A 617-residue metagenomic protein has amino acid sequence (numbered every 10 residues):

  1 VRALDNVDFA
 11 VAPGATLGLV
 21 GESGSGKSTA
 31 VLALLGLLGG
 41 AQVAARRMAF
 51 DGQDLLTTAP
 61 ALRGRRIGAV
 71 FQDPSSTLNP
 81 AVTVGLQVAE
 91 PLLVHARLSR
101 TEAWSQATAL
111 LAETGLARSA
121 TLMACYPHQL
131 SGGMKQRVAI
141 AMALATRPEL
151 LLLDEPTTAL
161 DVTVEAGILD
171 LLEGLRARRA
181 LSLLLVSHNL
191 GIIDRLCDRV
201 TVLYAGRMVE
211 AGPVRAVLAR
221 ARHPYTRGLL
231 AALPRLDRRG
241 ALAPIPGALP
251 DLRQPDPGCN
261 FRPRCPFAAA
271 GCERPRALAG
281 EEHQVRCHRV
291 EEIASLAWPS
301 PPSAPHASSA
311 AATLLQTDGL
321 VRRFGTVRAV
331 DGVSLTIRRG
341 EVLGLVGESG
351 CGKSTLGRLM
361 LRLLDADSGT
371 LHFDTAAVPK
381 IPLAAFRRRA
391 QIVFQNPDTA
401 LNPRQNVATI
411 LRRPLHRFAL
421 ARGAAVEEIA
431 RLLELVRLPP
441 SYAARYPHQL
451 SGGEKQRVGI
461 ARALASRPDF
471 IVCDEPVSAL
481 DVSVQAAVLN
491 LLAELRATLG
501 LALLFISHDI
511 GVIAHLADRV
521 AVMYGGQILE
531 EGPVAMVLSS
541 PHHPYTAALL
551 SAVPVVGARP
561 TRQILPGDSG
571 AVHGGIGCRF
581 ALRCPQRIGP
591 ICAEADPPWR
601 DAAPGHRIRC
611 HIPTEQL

Functional and structural regions predicted by a protein language model:
E22, G36, P156, L160-A241 (+2 more regions): P-loop NTP-binding/switch modules centered on Walker-like glycine-rich loops
L35, L361: Helix-to-loop junction immediately C-terminal to a conserved catalytic motif
V43-D54, G369-A377, F386: Conserved ABC transporter NBD signature motif
D54-G68, L86, V94, R215-A221 (+5 more regions): ABC ATPase NBD coupling module
E102-T121, L230, A424-S441, L550: Conserved ABC ATPase "signature" region
A120, P213-L314, P533-L617: Charged, flexible cofactor/metal-binding loops and thiol motifs
A145-E149, A465-D469: A short, proline-enriched helix->beta-strand linker immediately N-terminal to the Walker B motif in ABC-type P-loop
